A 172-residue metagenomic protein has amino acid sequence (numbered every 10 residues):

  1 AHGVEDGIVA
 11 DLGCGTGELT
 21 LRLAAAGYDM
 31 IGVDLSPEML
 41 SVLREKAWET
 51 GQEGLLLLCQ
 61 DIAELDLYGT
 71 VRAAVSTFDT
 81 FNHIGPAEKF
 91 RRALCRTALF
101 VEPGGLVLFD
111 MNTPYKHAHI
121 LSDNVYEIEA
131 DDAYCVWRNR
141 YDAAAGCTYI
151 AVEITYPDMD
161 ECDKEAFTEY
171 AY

Functional and structural regions predicted by a protein language model:
A1-E5: Conserved class I S-adenosyl-L-methionine
D6-G13: Conserved class I S-adenosyl-L-methionine
E18-E64: Class I SAM-dependent methyltransferase SAM/SAH-binding core
D66-A73: A short acidic, Gly/Pro-enriched loop at the edge of an enzyme's catalytic core that lines a small-molecule cofactor
T77-D79: Residues lining the SAM
N82-I84: A short His-aromatic
R91-P103: A short glycine-rich, Lys/Arg-flanked "PGG" loop and its adjoining helix->strand segment in the class I
L108-Y172: SAM-dependent methyltransferase
